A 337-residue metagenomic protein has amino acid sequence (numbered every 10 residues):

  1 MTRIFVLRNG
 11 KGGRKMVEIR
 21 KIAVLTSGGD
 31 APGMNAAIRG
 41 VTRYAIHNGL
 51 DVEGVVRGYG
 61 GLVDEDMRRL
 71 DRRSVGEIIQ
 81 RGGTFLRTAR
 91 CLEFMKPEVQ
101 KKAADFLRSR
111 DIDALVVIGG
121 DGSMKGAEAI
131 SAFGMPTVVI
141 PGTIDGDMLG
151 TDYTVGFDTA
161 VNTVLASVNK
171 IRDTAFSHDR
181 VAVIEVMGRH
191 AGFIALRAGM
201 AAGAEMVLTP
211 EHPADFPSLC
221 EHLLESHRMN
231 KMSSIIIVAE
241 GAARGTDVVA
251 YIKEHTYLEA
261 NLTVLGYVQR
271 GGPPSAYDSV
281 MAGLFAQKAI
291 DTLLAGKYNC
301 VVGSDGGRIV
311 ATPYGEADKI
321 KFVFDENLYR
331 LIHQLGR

Functional and structural regions predicted by a protein language model:
M1-K15: Short, Lys/Arg-enriched N-terminal segments with co-localized hydrophobic residues within the first ~10-30 amino acids
V17-V63: N-terminal phosphate-binding or glycine-rich loops at protein starts, especially the Walker A/P-loop of NTPases
A36-V41, D121-M135, A195: Short Gly/Thr/Asp-enriched flexible loops that form oxyanion-binding sites at enzyme active sites
V55, S131-T154, T163, L208-H212 (+1 more regions): Short, acidic/small-residue loops that bind anionic groups at enzyme active sites
L62-L115, G122-S123, V155-N162, A166: Glycine-rich oxoanion-binding loops at beta->alpha junctions
V117-G119, A129, F157-E259, T263: Accessory alpha-helical/coil subdomains and C-terminal extensions that flank or cap enzyme catalytic cores
T256, C300-R337: Phosphate-binding loop/pocket of nucleotide- and phosphate-handling active sites
